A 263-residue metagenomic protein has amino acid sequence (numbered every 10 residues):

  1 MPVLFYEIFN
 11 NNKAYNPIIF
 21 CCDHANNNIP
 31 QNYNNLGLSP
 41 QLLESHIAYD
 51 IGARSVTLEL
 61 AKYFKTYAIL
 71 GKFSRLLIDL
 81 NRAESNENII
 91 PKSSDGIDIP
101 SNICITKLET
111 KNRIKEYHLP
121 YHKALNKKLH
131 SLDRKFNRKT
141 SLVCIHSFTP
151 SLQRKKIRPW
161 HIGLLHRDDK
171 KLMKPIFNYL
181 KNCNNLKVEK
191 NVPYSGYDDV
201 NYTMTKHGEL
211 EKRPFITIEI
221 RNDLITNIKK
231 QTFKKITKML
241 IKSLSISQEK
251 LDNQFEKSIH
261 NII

Functional and structural regions predicted by a protein language model:
M1-L142, S147-I263: N-terminal catalytic or cofactor-binding beta/alpha core of small enzyme domains
